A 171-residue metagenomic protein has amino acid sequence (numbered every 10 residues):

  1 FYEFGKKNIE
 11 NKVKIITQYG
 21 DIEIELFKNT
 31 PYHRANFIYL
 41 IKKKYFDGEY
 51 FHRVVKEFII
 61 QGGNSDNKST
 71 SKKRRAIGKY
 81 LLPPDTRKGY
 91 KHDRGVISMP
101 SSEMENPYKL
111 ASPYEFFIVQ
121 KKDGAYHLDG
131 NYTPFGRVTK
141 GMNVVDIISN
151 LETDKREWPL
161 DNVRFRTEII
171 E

Functional and structural regions predicted by a protein language model:
F1-E171: Cyclophilin-like peptidyl-prolyl cis-trans isomerases
